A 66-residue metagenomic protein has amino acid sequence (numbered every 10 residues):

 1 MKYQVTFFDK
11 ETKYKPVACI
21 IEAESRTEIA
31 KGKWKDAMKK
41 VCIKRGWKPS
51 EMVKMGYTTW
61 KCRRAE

Functional and structural regions predicted by a protein language model:
K2-E28, T59: N-terminal acidic leader/helix
K35-E66: Short, mixed-charge low-complexity intrinsically disordered segments
